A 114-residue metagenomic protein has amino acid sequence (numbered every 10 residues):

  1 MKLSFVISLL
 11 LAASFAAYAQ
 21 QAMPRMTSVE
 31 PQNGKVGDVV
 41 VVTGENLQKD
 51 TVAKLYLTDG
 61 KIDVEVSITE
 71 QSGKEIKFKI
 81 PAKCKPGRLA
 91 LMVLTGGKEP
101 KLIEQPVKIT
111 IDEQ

Functional and structural regions predicted by a protein language model:
M1-F5: Positively charged n-region of N-terminal signal peptides that target proteins for export
L10-A19: Hydrophobic h-region of N-terminal signal peptides that target proteins for export in Gram-negative bacteria
Q20-Q114: Ser/Thr/Pro-rich low-complexity tracts
